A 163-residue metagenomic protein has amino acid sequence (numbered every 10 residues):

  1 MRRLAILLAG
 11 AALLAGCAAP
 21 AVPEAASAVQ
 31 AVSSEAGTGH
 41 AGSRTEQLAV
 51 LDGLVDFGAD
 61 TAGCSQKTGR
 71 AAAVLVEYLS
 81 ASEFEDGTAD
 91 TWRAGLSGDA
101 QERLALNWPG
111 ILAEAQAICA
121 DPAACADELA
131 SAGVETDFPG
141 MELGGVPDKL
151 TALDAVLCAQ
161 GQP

Functional and structural regions predicted by a protein language model:
M1-G10: N-terminal export and membrane-targeting signals
L14-G16: C-terminal motif of bacterial Sec signal peptides marking the signal peptidase cleavage site
A18-P20: Bacterial signal peptide processing site
V22-F84: Immediate post-signal-peptide N-terminus of mature secreted/exported proteins
G87-P163: Extracytosolic low-complexity repeat regions of secreted or lipid-anchored proteins
